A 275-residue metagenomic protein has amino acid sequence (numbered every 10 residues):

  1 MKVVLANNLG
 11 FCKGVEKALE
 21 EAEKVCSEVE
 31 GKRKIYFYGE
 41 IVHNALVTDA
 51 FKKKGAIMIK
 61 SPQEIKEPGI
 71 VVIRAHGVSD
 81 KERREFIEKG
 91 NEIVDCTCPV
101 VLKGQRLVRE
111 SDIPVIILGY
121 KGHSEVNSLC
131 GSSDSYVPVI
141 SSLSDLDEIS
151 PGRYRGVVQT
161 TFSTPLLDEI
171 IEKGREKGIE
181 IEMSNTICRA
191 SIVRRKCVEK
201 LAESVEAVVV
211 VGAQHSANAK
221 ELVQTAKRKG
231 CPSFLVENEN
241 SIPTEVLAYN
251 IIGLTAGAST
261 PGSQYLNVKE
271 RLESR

Functional and structural regions predicted by a protein language model:
M1-R275: The feature marks the mature, well-folded catalytic cores of soluble enzymes
